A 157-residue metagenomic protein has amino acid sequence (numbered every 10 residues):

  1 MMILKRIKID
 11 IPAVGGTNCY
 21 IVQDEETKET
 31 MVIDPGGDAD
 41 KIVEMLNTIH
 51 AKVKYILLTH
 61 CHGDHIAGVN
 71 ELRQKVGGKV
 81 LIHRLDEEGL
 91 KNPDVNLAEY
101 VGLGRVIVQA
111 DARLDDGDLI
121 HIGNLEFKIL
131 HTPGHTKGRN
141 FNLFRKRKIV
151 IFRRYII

Functional and structural regions predicted by a protein language model:
M1-R6, A98-G102, G123-L125: Short Pro/Gly-enriched beta-strand edge/turn motifs at strand-loop
M2-I49, F141-I157: Conserved beta-strand hairpin/beta-sheet module of binuclear metal-dependent hydrolase folds, prominently
D10-P12, L103, Q109-D111, H131-P133: Short Gly/Pro-enriched turn/cap motifs at secondary-structure boundaries
N18, E29, A110, D116-D118 (+1 more regions): Residue-level marker for the onset of beta-strands and adjacent loop->beta junctions in well-ordered domains
I21, V32, R113, L119 (+1 more regions): Conserved beta-strand positions that form and line the central face of beta-propeller blades
V32-I33, K54-C61, V80-H83, H131-G134 (+1 more regions): Active-site neighborhood of phospho(di)ester-bond hydrolases with catalytic His/Asp-centered motifs
D38-H121: Active-site HxH/HxHxD metal-binding segment of metal-dependent hydrolases
N96, L119-I157: Metallo-beta-lactamase
